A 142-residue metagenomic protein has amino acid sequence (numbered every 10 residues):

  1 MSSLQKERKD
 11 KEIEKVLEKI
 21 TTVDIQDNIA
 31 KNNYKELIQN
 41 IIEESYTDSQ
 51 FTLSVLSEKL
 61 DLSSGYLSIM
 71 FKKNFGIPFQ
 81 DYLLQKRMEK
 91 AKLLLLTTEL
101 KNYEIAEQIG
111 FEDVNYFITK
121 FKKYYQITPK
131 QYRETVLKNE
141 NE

Functional and structural regions predicted by a protein language model:
S2, S45, L56, L94-L95 (+1 more regions): Generic anion/oxyanion-binding catalytic loop in active/binding sites
S2-L37, K73-D81, Q85: Short, Lys/Arg-enriched, Trp-marked, Pro/Gly-tolerant hinge/linker segments that flank
T21-A30, Q39-T52, F71-F75, K92-K101 (+2 more regions): Basic, amphipathic alpha-helical hairpins
N40, K73-E112, E134-E142: Terminal helix-turn-helix DNA-binding modules in bacterial transcription factors
I42-E44, Y66, T119-K120, T135: Recognition helices and adjacent regulatory flanks at domain boundaries
S54-L83, A106-T128: Basic/polar phosphate-binding segments, predominantly the helix-turn-helix DNA-binding elements of transcriptional
